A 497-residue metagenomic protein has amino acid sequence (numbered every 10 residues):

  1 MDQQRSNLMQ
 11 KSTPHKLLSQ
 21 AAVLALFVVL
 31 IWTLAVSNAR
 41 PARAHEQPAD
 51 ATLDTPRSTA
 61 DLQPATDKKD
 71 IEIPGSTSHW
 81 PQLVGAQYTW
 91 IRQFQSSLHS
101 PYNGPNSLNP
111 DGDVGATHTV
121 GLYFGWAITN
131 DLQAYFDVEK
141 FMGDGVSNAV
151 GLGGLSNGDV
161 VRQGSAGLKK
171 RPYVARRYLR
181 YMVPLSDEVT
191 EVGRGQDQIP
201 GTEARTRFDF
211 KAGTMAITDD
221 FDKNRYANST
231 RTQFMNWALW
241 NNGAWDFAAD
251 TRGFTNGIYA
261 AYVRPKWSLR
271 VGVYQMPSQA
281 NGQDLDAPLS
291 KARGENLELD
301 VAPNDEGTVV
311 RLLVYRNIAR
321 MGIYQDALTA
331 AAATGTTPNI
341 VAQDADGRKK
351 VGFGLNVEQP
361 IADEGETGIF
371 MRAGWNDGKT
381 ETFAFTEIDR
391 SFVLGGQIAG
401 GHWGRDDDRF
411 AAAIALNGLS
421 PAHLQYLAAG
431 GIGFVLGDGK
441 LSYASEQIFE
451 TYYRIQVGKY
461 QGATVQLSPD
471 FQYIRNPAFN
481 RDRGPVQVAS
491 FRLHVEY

Functional and structural regions predicted by a protein language model:
D2-R5, F27-G112, Y123, A127-T129 (+3 more regions): N-terminal periplasmic/intermembrane-space "pro-region" immediately following the signal or transit peptide
K69-V84, Q95-S97, G125-A134, S147 (+7 more regions): Short loop/turn motifs that connect adjacent beta-strands in outer-membrane beta-barrel proteins
W80, V114-V120, K170-A175, R252-N256 (+6 more regions): Residues that define the transmembrane beta-barrel architecture of outer-membrane proteins
V84, Y88-R92, F136-K140, F210-T214 (+10 more regions): Transmembrane beta-barrel strands of outer-membrane/channel proteins
A86, L122-W126, R177-Y181, A212 (+8 more regions): Residues on the lipid-exposed face of transmembrane beta-strands in outer-membrane beta-barrel proteins
G151-K169, Y173-A175, E188-G294, E298 (+1 more regions): Surface-exposed coil loops of outer-membrane beta-barrel proteins
W237-P360, E364-I369, A373-T380, E387 (+2 more regions): Signature for the C-terminal beta-barrel architecture of outer-membrane proteins
E298-D300, L313-G347, D377, E381-I474: Outer membrane beta-barrel transmembrane domains
